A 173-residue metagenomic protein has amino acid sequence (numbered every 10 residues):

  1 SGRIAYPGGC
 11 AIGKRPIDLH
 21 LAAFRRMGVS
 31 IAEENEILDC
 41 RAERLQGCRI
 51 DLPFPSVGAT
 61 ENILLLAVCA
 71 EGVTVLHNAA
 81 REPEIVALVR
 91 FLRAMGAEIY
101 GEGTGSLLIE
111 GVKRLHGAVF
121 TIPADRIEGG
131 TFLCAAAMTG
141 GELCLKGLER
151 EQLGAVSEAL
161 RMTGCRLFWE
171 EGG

Functional and structural regions predicted by a protein language model:
S1-G173: Structural preference for solvent-exposed beta-strand-turn elements and adjacent flexible terminal/loop segments within
